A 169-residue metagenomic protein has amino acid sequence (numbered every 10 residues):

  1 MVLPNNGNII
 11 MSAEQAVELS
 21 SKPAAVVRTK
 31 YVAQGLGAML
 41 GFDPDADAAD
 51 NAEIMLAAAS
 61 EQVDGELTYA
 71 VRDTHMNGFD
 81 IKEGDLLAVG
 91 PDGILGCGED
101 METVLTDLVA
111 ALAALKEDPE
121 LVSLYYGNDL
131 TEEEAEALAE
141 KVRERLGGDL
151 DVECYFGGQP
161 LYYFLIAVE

Functional and structural regions predicted by a protein language model:
M1-E169: N-terminal loops that bind phosphate or other acidic moieties and the adjacent beta-alpha structural core
